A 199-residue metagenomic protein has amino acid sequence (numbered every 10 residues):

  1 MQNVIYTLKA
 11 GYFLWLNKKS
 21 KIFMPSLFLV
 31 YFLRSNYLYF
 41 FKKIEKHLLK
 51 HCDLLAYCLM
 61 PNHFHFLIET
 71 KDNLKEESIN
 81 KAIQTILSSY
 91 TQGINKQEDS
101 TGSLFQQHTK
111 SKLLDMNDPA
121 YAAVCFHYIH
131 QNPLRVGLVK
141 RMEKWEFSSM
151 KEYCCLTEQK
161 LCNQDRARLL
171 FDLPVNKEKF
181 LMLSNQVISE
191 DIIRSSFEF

Functional and structural regions predicted by a protein language model:
M1-C162, R166-F199: Short catalytic/metal-binding and nucleic-acid-binding patches
